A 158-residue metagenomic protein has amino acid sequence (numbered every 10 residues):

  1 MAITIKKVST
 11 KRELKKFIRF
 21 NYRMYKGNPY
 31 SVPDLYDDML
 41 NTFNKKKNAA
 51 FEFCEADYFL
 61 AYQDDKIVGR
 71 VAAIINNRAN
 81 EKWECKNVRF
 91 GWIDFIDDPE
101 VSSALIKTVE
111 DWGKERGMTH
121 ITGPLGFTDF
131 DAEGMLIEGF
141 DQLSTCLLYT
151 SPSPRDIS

Functional and structural regions predicted by a protein language model:
M1-K46, V88: Short amphipathic alpha-helix that is part of the acyltransferase structural core
K15-I18, S103, S158: Generic structural signal for individual residues within well-ordered alpha-helical segments across diverse proteins
M24, W112-G113, I157: Hydrophobic helix-cap positions at the C-terminus of alpha-helices in RecA-like/P-loop ATPase nucleotide-binding cores
L35-L148: Conserved donor-binding loop and adjoining core beta-sheet/short helix segment in diverse acyl/aminoacyl transferases
Y149-S158: Single conserved hydrophobic/aromatic residue that forms the stacking wall/gate of nucleotide- or nucleobase-binding
